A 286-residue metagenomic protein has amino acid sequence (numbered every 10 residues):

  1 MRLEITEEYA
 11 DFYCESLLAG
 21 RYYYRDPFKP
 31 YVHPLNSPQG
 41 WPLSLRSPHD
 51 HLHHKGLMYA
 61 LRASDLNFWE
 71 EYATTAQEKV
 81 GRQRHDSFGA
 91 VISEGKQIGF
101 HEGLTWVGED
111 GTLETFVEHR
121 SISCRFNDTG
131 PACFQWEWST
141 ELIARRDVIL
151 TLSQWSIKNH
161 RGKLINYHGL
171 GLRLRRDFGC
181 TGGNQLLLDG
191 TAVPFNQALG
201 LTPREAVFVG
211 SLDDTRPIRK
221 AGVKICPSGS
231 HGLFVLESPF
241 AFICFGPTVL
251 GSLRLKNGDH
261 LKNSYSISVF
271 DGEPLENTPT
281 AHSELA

Functional and structural regions predicted by a protein language model:
M1-G56, S153-W155, G272-P274, P279: Beta-strand-rich N-terminal accessory domains
A10-S16, W136-A144: Short, well-ordered beta-strand segments enriched in hydrophobic/aromatic residues
P27-T75, N184-P194, A198-A206: Extracellular/lumen-exposed scaffold segments
L57-C133: Extended, loop-rich substrate-binding clefts of extracytoplasmic carbohydrate-active enzymes
F100-E102, E118-R120, W136-W138, L170 (+1 more regions): Hydrophobic residues positioned within well-ordered beta-strands of beta-sheet architectures
L104-D110, I122-D128, L142-R146, S156-K158 (+2 more regions): Beta-strand elements of well-folded, non-transmembrane domains
D147-P227: Active-site/ligand-binding surface loops and adjacent short beta/alpha elements that line catalytic pockets across
R219-A286: Beta-strand-rich recognition/accessory modules
